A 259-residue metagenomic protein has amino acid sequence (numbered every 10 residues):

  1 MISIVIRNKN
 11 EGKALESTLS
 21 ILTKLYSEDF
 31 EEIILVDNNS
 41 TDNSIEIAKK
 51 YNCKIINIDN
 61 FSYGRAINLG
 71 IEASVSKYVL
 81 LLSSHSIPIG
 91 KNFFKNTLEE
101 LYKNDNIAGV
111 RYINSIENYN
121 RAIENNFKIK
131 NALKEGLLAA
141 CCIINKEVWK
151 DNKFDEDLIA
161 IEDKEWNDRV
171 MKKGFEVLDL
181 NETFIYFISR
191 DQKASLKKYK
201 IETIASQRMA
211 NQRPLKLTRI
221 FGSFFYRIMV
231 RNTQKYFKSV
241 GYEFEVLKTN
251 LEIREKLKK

Functional and structural regions predicted by a protein language model:
N10-Y26: Short, well-formed alpha-helical segments that are part of the catalytic scaffolds of diverse glycosyltransferases
D37-I45, I87: A conserved acidic beta->alpha catalytic loop
I58-S74: Glycine-rich, basic loop-to-helix element that forms the pyrophosphate-binding segment of sugar-nucleotide handling
K77-I87: Short beta-strand-to-loop acidic/aromatic patch adjacent to the donor-nucleotide binding site
I87-A122: Conserved donor NDP-sugar-binding/catalytic core segment of glycosyltransferases
F127-I144, I159: A recurrent flexible, glycine/aromatic-enriched loop bordering the glycosyltransferase active site that acts as
A160-D168: Acidic donor-binding loop at a coil-to-helix junction in glycosyltransferase catalytic cores that engages
K197-K259: Non-catalytic, C-terminal membrane-associated alpha-helical segments of glycosyltransferases
